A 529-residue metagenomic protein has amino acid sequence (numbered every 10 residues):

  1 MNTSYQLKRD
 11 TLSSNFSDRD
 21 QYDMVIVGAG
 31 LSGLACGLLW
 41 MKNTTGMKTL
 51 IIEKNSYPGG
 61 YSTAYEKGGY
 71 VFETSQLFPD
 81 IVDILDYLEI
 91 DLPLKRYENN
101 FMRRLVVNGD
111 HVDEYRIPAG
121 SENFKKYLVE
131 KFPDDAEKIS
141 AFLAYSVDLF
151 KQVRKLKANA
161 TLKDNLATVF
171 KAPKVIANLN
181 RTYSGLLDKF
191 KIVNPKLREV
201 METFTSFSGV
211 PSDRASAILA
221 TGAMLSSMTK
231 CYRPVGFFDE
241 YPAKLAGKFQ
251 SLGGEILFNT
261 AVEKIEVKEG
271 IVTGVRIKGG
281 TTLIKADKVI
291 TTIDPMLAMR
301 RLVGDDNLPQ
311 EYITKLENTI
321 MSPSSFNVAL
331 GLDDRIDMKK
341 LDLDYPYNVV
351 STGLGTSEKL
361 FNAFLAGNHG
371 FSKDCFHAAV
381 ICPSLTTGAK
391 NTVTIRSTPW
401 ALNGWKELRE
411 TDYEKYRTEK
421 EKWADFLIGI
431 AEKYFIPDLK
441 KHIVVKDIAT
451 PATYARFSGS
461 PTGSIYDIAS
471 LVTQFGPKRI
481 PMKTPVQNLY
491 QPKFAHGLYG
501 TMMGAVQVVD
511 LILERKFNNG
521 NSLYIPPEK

Functional and structural regions predicted by a protein language model:
M1-M24, K42-K48, T473, E514 (+1 more regions): Extreme N-terminal leader/targeting segments of oxidoreductases
M41-Y65: Glycine-rich FAD pyrophosphate-binding loop
A64-M102: N-terminal FAD cofactor-binding segment of flavoenzymes
V112-A215: Rossmann-like flavin
R198-P211, C375-H377, K433-A495: A glycine-rich dinucleotide-binding beta-alpha-beta segment and adjacent secondary-structure elements that constitute
T221-G279: Helical element adjacent to the flavin cofactor pocket in flavoenzyme catalytic cores
R233, E263-G388: Mid-domain catalytic core of redox enzymes that form a hydrophobic substrate pocket/lid adjacent to a catalytic redox
R335-I448: C-terminal segments that line or cap access tunnels to active or ligand-binding sites in enzymes and enzyme-associated
